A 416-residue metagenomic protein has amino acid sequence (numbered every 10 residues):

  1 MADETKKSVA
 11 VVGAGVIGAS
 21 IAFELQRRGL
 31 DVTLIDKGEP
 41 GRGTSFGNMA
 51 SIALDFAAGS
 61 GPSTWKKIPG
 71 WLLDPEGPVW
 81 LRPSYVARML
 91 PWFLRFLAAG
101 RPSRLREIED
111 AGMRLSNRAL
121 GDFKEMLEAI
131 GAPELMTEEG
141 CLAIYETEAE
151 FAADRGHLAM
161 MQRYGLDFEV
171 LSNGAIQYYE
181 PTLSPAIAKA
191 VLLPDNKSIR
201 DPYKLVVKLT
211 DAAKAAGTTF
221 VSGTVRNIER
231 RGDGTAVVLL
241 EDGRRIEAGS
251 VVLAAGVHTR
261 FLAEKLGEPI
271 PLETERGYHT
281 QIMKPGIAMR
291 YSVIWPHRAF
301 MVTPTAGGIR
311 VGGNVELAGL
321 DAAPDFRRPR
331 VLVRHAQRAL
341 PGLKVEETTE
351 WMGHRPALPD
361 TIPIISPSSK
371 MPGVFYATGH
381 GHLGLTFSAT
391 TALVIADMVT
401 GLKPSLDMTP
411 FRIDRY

Functional and structural regions predicted by a protein language model:
T5-K7, E241-S250: Core beta-strand elements of the Rossmann-like FAD/NAD(P) dinucleotide-binding domain in flavoenzyme oxidoreductases
K7-T33: N-terminal Rossmann-like FAD-binding beta1-loop-alpha1 element of flavoenzymes
R27-F46: Glycine-rich FAD pyrophosphate-binding loop
N48-I52, F56, S60-A99, N227-T235 (+1 more regions): Active-site substrate-recognition segment that forms the wall of the catalytic cavity or substrate channel
P91-D211: Rossmann-like flavin
F168, H297, R338-Y416: C-terminal catalytic lobe of FAD-dependent flavoproteins
L171-A175, Y179, V221-A236: A conserved short coil-to-beta-strand element within the FAD-binding core of flavoproteins
